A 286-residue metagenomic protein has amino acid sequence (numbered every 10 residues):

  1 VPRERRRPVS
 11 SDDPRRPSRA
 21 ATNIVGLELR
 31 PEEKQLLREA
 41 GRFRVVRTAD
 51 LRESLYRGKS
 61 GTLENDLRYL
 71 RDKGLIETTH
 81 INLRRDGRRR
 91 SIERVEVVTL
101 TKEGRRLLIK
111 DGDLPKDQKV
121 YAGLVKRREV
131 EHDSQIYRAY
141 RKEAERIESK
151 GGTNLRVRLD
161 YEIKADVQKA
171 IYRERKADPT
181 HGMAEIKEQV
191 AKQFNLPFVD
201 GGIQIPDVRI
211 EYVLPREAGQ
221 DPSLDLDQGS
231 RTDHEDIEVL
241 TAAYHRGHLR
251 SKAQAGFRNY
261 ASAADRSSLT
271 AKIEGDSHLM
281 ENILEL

Functional and structural regions predicted by a protein language model:
V1-L37, G41, A49-S54, S60 (+2 more regions): Electrostatic, structured charged patches in enzyme active sites and in nucleic-acid/phosphate-binding
R44: Flexible coil/turn residues that form the inter-helical turn or adjacent wing/linker of helix-turn-helix
E64-R71: Short, hydrophobic-biased segments on the C-terminal half of alpha helices that form "recognition helices"
